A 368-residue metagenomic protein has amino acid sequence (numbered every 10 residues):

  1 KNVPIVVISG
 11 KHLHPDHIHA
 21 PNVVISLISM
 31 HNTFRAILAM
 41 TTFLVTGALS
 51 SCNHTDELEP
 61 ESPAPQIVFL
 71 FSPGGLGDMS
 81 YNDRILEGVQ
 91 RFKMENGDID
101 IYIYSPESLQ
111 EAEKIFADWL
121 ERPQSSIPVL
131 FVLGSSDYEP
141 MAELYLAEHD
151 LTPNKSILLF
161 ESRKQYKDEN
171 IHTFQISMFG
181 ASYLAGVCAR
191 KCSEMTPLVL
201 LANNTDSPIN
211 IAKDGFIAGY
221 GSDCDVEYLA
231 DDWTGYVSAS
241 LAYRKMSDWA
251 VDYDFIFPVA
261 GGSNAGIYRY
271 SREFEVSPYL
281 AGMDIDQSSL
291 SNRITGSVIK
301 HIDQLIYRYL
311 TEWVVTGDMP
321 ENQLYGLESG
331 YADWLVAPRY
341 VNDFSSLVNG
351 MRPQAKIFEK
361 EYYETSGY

Functional and structural regions predicted by a protein language model:
A48-S51: C-terminal motif of bacterial Sec signal peptides marking the signal peptidase cleavage site
N53-T55: Bacterial signal peptide processing site
I67-G88, F92, I103-L109, P208-I209: Extracytoplasmic "Venus flytrap"
F69, S125-S136, F160, V251-G262 (+1 more regions): Periplasmic-binding protein-like
V89, A181-D223, P320-D343: An alpha-beta-alpha
T152-T173, I285-R293: Flexible loop/hinge segments that line or gate small-molecule binding clefts
F174-T196, V298-D318: Hydrophobic alpha-helical segments within soluble ligand-binding/sensing domains
E312-Y368: Hinge/cleft segment of the Venus flytrap/periplasmic-binding protein
